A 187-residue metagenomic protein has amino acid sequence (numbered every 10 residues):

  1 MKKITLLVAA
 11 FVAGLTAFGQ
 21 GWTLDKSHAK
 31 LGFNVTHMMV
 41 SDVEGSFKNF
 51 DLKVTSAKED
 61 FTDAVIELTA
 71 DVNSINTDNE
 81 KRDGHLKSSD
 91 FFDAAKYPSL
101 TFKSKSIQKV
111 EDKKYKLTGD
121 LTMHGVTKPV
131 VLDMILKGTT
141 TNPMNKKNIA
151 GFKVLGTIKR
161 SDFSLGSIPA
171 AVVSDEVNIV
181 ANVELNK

Functional and structural regions predicted by a protein language model:
M1-W22: Bacterial Sec-dependent N-terminal signal peptides
F18-K187: Low-complexity, acidic/polar, glycine-enriched regions of mature
